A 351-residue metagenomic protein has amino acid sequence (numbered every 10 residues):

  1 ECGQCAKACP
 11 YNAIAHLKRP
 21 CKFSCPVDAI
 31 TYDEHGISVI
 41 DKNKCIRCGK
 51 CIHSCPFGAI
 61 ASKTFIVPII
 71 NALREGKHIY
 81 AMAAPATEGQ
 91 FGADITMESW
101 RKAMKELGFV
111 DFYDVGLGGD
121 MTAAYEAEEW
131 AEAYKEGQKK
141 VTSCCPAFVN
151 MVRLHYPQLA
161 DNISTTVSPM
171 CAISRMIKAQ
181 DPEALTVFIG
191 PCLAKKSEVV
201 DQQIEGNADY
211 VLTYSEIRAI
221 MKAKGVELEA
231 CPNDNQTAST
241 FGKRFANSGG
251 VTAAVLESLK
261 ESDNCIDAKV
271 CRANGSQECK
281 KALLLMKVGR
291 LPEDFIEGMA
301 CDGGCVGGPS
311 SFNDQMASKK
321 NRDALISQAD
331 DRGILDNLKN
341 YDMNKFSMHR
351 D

Functional and structural regions predicted by a protein language model:
E1-I46, K50-I66, P309-F312: Iron-sulfur cluster-binding cysteine motifs and their immediate structural context in ferredoxin-like electron-transfer
P56, S62-D351: Iron-sulfur-associated redox domains of electron-transfer enzymes in respiratory and anaerobic energy metabolism
